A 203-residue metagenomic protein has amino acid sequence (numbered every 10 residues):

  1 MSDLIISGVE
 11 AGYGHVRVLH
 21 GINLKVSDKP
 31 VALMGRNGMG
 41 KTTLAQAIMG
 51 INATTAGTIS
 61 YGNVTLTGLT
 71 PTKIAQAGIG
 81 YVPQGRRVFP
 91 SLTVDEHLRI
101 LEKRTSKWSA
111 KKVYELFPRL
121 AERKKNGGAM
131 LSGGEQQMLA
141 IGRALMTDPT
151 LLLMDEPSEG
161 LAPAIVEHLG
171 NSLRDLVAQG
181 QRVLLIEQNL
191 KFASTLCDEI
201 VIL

Functional and structural regions predicted by a protein language model:
M34-R36: The feature captures the beta-strand-to-loop junction immediately N-terminal to the Walker
M49: Helix-to-loop junction immediately C-terminal to a conserved catalytic motif
G57-L66, A77, K107-E115: Conserved ABC transporter NBD signature motif
G127-L131, E135: Conserved ABC ATPase signature
A144-L145: ABC ATPase C-loop
L152-E156: Catalytic Walker B motif of ABC-type/P-loop ATPase nucleotide-binding domains
A193-T195: A short, surface-exposed alpha-helical micro-motif characterized by mixed small hydrophobic and charged/polar residues
